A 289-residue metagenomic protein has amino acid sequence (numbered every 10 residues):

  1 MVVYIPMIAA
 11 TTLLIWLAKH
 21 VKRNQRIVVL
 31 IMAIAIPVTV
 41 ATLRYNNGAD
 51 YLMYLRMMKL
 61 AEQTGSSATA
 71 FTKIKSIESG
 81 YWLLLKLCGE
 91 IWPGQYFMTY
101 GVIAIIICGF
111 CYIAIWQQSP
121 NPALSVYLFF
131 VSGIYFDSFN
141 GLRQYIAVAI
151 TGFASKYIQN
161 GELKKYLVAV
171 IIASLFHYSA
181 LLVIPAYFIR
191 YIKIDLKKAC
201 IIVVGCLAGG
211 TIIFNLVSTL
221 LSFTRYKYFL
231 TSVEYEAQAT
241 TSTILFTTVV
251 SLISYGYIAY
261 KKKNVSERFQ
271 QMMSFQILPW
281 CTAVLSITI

Functional and structural regions predicted by a protein language model:
M1-P37: Start-transfer (signal-anchor) and selected internal transmembrane alpha helices of multi-pass inner/ER membrane
N24-Q25, Y112-S132: Transmembrane-helix signature of polytopic, membrane-embedded enzymes that assemble or transfer cell-envelope glycans
L52-L55, W82, Y187, I192-I289: Alpha-helical transmembrane segments and terminal signal-anchor/GPI-anchor hydrophobic tails, characterized by long
L52-L60, F71-G94: Short hydrophobic/aromatic helix or loop-helix immediately within or flanking a transmembrane segment in polytopic
L85-C88, T99-F110, A147: Transmembrane alpha-helices of multi-pass, membrane-embedded glycan-processing enzymes that use lipid-linked
A123-G141, Y145-I150, F176-S179: Membrane-embedded helix bundles of polyisoprenyl
V131-I134, K165-I189: Membrane-interface alpha helices of multi-pass inner-membrane proteins
T151-K165: Membrane-interface transmembrane helices that cradle and orient dolichyl/undecaprenyl
